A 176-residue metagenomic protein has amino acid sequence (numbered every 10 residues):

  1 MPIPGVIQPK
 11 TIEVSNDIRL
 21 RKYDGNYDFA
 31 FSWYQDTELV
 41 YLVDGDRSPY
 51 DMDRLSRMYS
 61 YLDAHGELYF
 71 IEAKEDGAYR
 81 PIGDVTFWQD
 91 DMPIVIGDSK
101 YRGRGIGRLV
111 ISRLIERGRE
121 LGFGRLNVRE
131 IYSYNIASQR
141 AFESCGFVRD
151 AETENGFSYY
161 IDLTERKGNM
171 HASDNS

Functional and structural regions predicted by a protein language model:
M1-P49, D53-R57, E165-S176: A short, well-structured alpha-helix characteristic of acyl/acetyltransferase catalytic modules
M58-F70: A short helix-loop-beta-strand connector motif used in the catalytic cores of GNAT acetyltransferases and, in some
E67-I82: Conserved beta-hairpin
E72, D91-I106, I131-Y132: A short, internal acetyl-CoA/4′-phosphopantetheine-binding micro-motif in the GNAT/acyltransferase core
G83-D90: A conserved beta-strand-loop-helix scaffold within acyl/acetyltransferase catalytic domains
G103-R117, Q139-S144: Conserved acetyl-CoA-binding loop-helix of GNAT-fold acetyltransferases
V128-Q139: Conserved beta-strand-loop-alpha-helix junction that forms the acyl-donor binding cleft
R129-E130, E143-D162: Conserved catalytic-core motifs of GNAT/GCN5-like acyltransferases
